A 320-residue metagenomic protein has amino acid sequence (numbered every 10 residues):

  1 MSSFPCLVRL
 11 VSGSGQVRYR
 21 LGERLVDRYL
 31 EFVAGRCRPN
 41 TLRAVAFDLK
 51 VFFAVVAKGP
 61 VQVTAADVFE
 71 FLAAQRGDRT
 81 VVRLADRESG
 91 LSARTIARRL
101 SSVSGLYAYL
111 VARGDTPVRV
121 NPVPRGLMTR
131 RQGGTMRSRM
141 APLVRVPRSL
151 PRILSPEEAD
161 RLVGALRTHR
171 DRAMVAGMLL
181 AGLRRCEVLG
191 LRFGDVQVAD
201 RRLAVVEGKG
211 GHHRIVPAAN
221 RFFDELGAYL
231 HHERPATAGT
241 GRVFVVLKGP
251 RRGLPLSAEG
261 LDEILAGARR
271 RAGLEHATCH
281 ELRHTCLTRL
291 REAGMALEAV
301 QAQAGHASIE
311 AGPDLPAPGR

Functional and structural regions predicted by a protein language model:
D27-N40, L49-M140: N-terminal core-binding DNA-recognition domain of tyrosine recombinases/integrases
R113-P117, M178-D200, E298-A299: Short, charged phosphate-coordinating catalytic segments
T116-R161, K209, V246-R252: Flexible interdomain linker/hinge and immediately adjacent N-terminus of the catalytic tyrosine-recombinase domain
R152, P156-R185, G210-H212, T237: Basic, Lys/Arg- and aromatic-enriched nucleic-acid-binding interface segment
C186, G190-E225, H231, E310: Conserved tyrosine-mediated DNA breakage-rejoining catalytic core shared by Y-recombinases
E207, A304-R320: Catalytic-site neighborhood detector that most strongly recognizes the C-terminal catalytic loop/helix of tyrosine
V216, D262-A302: Short, basic (Lys/Arg/His-rich) helix/loop patches that form interaction surfaces in the mid-to-C-terminal regions
A219-L274: Active-site/catalytic core of tyrosine-dependent DNA strand-transfer enzymes
